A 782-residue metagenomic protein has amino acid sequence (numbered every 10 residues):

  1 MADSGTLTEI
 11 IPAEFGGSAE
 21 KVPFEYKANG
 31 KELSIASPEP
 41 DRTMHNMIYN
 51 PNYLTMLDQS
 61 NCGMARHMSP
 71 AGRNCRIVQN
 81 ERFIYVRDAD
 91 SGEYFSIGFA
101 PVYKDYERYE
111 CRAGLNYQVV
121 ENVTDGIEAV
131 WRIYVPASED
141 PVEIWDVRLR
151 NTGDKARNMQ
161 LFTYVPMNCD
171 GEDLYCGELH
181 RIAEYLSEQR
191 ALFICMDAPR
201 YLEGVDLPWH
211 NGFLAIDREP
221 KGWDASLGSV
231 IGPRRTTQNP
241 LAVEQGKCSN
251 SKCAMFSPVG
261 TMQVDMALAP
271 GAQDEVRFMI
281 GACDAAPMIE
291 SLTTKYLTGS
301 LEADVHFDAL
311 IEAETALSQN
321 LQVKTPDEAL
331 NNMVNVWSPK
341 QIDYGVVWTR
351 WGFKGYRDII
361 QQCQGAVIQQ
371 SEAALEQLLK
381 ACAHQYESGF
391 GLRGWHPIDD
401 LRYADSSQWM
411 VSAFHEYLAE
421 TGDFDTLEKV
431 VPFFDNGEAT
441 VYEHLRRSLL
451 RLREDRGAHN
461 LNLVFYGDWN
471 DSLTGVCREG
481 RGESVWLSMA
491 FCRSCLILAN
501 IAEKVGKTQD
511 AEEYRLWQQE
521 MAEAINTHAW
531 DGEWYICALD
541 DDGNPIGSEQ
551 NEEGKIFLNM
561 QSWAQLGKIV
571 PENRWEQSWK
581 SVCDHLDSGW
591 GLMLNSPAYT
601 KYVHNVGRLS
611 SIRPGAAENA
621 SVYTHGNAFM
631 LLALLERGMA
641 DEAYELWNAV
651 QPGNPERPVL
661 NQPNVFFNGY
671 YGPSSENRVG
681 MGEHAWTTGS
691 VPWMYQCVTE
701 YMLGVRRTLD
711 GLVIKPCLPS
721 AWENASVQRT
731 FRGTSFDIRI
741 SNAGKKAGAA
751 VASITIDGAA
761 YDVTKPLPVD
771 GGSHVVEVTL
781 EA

Functional and structural regions predicted by a protein language model:
M1-R357, E372-K380, H384, E416-T421 (+9 more regions): Anionic coordination/interaction segments
Y85-R87, A366-N462, S484-C492, S621-A643 (+3 more regions): Aromatic-rich carbohydrate-recognition surfaces in CAZymes
V123, E139-P141, P270, A329 (+15 more regions): Secondary-structure capping and boundary motifs in well-ordered enzyme cores
S138-Y164, N211-F213, D217-L227, A269 (+5 more regions): Beta-rich accessory regions
Y164, L179, L392, A490-G607 (+2 more regions): Catalytic cores of carbohydrate-active enzymes
Q322-V336, R357, A381, Y386 (+6 more regions): Active-site acid/base region of carbohydrate-active enzymes
Q361, F390-W409, F434-N436, H459-E483 (+3 more regions): Carbohydrate-binding/catalytic loop surfaces
